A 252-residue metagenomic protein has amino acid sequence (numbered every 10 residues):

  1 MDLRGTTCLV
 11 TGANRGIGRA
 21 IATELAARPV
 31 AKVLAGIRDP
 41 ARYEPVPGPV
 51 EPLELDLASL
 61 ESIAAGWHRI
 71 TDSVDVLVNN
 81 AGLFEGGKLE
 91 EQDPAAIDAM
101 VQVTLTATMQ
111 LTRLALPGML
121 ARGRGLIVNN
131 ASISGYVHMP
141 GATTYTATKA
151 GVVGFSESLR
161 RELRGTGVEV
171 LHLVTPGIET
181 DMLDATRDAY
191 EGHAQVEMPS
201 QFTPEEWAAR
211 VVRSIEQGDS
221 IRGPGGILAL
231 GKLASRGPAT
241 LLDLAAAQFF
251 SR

Functional and structural regions predicted by a protein language model:
N14: Conserved glycine-rich cofactor-binding loop
P29-E44: Conserved glycine-rich Rossmann-like NAD(P)H-binding loop of the short-chain dehydrogenase/reductase
A81-E85: Conserved NAD(P)H cofactor-binding loop of Rossmann-fold oxidoreductase domains
K88-L89, D93-V101: Substrate-binding pocket helix/loop in short-chain dehydrogenase/reductase
T112, T148: Active-site helix of classical SDR
S132: Residue(s) in the substrate-gating loop at a strand-loop-helix junction that position the organic substrate next
R161-G226: SDR active-site lid
